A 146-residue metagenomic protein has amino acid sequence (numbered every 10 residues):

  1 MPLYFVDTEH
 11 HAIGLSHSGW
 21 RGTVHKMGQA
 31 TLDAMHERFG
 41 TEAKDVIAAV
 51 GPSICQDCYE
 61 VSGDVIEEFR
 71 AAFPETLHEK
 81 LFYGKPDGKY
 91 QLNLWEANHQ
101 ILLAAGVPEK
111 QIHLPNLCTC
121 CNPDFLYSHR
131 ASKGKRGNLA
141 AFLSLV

Functional and structural regions predicted by a protein language model:
M1-V146: Active-site microenvironment for binding and transforming phosphate-containing groups
